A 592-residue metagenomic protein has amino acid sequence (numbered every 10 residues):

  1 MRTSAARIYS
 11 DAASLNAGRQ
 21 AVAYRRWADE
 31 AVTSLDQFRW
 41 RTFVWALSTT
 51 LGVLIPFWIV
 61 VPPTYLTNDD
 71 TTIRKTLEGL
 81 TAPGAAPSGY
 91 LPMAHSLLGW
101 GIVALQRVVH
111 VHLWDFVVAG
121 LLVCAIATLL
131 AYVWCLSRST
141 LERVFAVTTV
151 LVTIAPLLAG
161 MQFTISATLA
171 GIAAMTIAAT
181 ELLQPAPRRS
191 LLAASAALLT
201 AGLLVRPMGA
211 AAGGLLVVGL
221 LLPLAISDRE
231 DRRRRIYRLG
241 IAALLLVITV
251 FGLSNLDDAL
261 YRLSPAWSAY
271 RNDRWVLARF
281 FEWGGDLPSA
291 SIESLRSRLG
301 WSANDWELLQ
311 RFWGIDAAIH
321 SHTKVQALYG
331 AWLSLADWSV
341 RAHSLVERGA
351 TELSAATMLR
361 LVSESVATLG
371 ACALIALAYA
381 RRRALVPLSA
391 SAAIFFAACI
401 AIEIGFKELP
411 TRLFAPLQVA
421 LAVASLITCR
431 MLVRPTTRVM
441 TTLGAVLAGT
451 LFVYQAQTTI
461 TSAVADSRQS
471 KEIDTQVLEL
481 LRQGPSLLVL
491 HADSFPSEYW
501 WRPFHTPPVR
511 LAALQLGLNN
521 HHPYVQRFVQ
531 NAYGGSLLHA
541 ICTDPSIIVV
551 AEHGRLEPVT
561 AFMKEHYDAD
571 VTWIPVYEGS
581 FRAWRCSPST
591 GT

Functional and structural regions predicted by a protein language model:
T50-S88, I102-R107: Extracytoplasmic loop-helix module adjacent to an early transmembrane segment
P87-L113, V117-L122: Short hydrophobic/aromatic helix or loop-helix immediately within or flanking a transmembrane segment in polytopic
T128-Y132, S344-L385: Hydrophobic, aromatic-rich transmembrane alpha-helices and their immediate juxtamembrane boundary segments
R189, R238-L245, R430-T458: Signature aromatic-anchored transmembrane alpha helix within multi-pass, membrane-resident enzymes that catalyze glycan
L191-P207, V218, A242-F251: Membrane-interface alpha helices of multi-pass inner-membrane proteins
N255-S291, T450-N519: Membrane-embedded, lumen/periplasm-facing catalytic core of multi-pass transferases that use lipid-linked donors
A259-L345, Q515-Y524: Membrane-proximal stem/loop segments at transmembrane-domain junctions that anchor or position
E472, P485, A492-P545, P558-G579: Extracytoplasmic
